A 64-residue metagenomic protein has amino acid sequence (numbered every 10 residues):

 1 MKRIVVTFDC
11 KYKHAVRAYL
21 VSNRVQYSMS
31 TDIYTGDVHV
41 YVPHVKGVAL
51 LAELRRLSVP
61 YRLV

Functional and structural regions predicted by a protein language model:
M1-C10, D37-V38: Short glycine-/aliphatic-rich beta-strand segments at the starts of folded cytosolic domains
M1-K2, N23, Y61: Short, intrinsically disordered low-complexity segments
R3, H14, P43-V45: Generic signature of intrinsically disordered, low-complexity, basic-rich segments and short cationic peptides
V6-F8, T31, V42, L63: Surface-exposed beta-strand edges and flanking loops
T7-Q26: Short amphipathic alpha-helix segments
V16-S22, A49-S58: Short amphipathic alpha-helices in soluble, non-transmembrane regions that often serve as interface/regulatory elements
V21-G47: Acidic, low-complexity, intrinsically disordered interaction modules
S28-T31, R56-V64: Conserved short beta-strand edge segments in small beta-sheet-based binding/regulatory domains
